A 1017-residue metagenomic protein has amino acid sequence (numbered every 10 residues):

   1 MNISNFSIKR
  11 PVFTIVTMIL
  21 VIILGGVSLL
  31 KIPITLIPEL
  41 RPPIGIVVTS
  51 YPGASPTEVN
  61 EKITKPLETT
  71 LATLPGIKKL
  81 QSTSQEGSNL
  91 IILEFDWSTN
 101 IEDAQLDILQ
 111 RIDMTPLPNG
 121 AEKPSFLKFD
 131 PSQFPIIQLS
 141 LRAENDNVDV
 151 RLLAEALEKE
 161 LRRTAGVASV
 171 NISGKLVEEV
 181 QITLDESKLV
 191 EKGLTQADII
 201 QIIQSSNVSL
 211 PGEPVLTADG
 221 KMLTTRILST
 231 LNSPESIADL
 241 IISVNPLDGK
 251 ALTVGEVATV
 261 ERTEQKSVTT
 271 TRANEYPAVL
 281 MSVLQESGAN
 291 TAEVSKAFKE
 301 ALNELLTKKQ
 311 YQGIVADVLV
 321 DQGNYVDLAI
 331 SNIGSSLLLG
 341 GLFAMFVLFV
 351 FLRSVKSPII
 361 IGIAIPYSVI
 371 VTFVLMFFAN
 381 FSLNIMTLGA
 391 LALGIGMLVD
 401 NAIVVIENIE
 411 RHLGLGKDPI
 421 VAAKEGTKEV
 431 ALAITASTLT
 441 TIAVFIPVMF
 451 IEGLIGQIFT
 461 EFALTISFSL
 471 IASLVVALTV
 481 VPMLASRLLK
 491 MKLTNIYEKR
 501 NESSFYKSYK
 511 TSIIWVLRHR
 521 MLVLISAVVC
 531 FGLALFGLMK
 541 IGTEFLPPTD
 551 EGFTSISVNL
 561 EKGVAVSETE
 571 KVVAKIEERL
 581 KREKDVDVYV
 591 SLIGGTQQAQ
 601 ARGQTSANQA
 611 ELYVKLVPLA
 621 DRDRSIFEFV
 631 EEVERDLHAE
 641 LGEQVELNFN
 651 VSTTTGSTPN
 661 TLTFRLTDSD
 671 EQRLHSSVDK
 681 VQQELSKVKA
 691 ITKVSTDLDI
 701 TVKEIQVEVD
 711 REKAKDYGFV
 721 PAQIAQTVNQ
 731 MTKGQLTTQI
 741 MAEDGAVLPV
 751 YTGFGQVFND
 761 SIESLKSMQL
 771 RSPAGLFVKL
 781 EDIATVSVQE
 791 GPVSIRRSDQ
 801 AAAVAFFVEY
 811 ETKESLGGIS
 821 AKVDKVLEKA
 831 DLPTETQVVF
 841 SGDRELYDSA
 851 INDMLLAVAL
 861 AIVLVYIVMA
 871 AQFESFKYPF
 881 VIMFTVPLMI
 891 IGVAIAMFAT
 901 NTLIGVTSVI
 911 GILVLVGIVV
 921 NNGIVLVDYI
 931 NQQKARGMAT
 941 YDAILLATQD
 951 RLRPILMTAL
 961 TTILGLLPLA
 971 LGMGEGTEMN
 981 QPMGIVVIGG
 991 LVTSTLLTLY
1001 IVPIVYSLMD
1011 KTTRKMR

Functional and structural regions predicted by a protein language model:
M1-I15, K424, L478-F531, V564 (+4 more regions): Interfacial helix-loop-helix hairpins and adjacent transmembrane helices of multi-pass alpha-helical membrane proteins
I3-K9, T17-I34, T49, L109-A143 (+4 more regions): Helix/segment boundary signal
V12-T14, I19-A54, T99, M114-A121 (+6 more regions): Transmembrane helices with small-residue packing motifs
S28, F343-V350, V355-R411, I867-D950 (+4 more regions): Hydrophobic transmembrane alpha-helices and their membrane-interface caps in long multi-pass transport proteins
V59-F129, K188-V208, T230, E568-S657 (+2 more regions): Solvent-exposed, membrane-proximal periplasmic/extracellular interface segments of envelope transport and secretion
N171-K175, E256-E261, S267-F346, P447 (+3 more regions): Juxtamembrane "pre-transmembrane" interface segments
L319, V326, I330, I406 (+3 more regions): Helix-loop junctions and hydrophobic alpha-helical segments within the transmembrane domains of large membrane
I395, V399-V405, A431-F450, Q457-Y497 (+2 more regions): Transmembrane alpha-helices and their membrane-interface boundaries in multi-pass membrane transporters and channels
